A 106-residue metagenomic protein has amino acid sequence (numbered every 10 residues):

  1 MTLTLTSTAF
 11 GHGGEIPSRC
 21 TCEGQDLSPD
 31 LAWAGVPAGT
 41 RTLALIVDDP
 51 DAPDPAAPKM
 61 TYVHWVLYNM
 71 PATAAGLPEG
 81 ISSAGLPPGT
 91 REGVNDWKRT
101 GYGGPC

Functional and structural regions predicted by a protein language model:
M1-C106: N-terminus-centered regions that define maturation/targeting leaders and the start of the first functional domain
